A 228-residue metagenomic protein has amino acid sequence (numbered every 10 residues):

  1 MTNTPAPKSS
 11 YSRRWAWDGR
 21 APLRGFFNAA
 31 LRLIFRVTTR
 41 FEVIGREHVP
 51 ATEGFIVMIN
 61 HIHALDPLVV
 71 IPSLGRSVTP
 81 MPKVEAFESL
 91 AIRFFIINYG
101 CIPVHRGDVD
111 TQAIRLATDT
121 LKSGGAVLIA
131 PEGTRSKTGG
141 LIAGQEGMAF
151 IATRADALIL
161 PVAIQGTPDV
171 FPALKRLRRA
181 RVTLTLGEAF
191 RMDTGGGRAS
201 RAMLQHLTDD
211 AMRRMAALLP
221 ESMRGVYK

Functional and structural regions predicted by a protein language model:
T2-L23, Q112-K228: Non-catalytic C-terminal accessory region of glycerolipid acyltransferases and related lyso-lipid remodeling enzymes
N28-A29, R36, V49-D108, L116: Catalytic core of membrane glycerolipid acyltransferases/transacylases, capturing the structured, soluble-facing
R36-I44, Q165-P168: Short gly/ser/thr-rich secondary-structure transition/capping motifs
T39, G107-D110, L141: A conditional alpha-helix N-cap/helix-loop micro-motif detector
V43, P80, C101-P103, I159-P161 (+1 more regions): Conserved beta-strand scaffold positions in the cores of enzyme catalytic domains, especially in NTP/NDP-utilizing
R46, N60, K83, G107 (+3 more regions): Generic beta-structure capping elements
E47-P50, R176-L177: A short beta-turn/loop motif at secondary-structure boundaries
